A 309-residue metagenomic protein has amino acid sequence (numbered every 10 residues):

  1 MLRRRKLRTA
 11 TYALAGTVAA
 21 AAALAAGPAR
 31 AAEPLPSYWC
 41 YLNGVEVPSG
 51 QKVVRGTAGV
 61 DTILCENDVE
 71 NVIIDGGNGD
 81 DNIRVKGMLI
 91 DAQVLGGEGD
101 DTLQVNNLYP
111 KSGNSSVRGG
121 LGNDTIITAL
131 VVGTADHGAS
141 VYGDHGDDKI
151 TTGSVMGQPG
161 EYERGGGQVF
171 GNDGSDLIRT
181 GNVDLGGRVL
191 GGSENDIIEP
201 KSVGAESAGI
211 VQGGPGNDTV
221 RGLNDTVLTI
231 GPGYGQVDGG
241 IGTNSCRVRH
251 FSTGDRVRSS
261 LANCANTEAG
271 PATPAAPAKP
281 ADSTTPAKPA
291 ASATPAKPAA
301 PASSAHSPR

Functional and structural regions predicted by a protein language model:
M1-A31: Secretory targeting and sorting signals
A21-G44, T284-T285, A302: C-terminal region of N-terminal signal peptides and the immediate post-cleavage residues of exported proteins
A32-G87, N263: N-terminal segments that cap or nucleate solenoid repeat domains
G50, G59, D68-E70, G77-D80 (+14 more regions): Conserved consensus positions within extracellular tandem repeat modules
R55-G56, C65, I74-G76, V85-G87 (+17 more regions): Glycine-centered beta-turn/loop sites at beta-strand termini
T134, G138, G153-R164, Q168 (+2 more regions): Acidic/polar low-complexity surface segments
L223, T229-A272: Leucine-rich solenoid repeat scaffolds
P271-S304: Intrinsically disordered, low-complexity proline-rich tandem-repeat tracts
